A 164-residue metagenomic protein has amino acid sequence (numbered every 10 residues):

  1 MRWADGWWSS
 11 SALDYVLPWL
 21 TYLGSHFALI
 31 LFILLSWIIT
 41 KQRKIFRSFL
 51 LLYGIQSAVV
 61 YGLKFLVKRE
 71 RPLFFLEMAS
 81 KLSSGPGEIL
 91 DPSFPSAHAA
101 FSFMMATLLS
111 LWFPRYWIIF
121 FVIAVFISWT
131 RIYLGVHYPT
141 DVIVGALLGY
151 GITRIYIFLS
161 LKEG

Functional and structural regions predicted by a protein language model:
M1-L29, V60-I89: N-terminal transmembrane-helix/juxtamembrane module of multi-pass inner/ER membrane proteins
A4-W7, I39-R43, F65-F74, R115-Y116 (+2 more regions): Membrane-interface elements of multi-pass transporters and channels
A12, K41-F46, W112-I119: Membrane-helix interface segments
L13, S36, V59, L63 (+3 more regions): Alpha-helical membrane-inserting segments
T21-T40, H98: Hydrophobic alpha-helical transmembrane segments
I33-G62, R154: Interfacial segments of alpha-helical transmembrane regions
L51-L66, I118-T130: Small-polar-interrupted transmembrane alpha-helices in polytopic inner-membrane proteins
L82-G164: Membrane-embedded catalytic cores of phosphoryl/pyrophosphoryl-handling enzymes
